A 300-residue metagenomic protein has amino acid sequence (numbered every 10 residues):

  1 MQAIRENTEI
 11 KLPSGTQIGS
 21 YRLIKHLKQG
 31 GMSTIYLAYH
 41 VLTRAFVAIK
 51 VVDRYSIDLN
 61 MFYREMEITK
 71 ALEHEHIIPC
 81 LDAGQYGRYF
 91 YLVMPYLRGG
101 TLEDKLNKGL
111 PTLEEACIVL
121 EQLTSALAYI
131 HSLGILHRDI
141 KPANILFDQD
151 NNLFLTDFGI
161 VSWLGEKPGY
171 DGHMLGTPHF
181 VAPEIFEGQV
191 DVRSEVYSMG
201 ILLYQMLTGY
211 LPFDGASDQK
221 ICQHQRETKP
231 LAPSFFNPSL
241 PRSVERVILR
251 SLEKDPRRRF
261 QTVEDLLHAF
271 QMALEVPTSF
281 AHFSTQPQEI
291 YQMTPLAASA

Functional and structural regions predicted by a protein language model:
D53-A71: AlphaC helix of the eukaryotic protein kinase fold
A83: Activation-segment/catalytic-loop signature of the eukaryotic protein kinase fold
G87-T101, K105: Conserved short submotifs of the Hanks-type protein kinase catalytic core that shape the nucleotide-binding pocket
V119-L120: Activation segment signature within eukaryotic-like protein kinase domains
S125-I135: Protein kinase catalytic-loop region centered on the HRD/HxD motif
T208-P212: Structural helix C-cap motif within protein kinase domains
